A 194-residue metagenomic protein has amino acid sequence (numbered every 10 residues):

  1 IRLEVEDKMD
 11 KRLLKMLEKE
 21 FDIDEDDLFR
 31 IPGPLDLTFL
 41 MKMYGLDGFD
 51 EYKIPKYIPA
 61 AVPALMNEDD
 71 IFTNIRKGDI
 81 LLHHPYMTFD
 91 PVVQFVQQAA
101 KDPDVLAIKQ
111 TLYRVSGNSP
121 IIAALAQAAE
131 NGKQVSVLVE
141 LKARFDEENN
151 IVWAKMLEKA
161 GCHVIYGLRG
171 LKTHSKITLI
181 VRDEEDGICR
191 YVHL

Functional and structural regions predicted by a protein language model:
I1-L194: N-terminal localization/anchoring segments of enzymes in phospholipid and broader phosphate metabolism
